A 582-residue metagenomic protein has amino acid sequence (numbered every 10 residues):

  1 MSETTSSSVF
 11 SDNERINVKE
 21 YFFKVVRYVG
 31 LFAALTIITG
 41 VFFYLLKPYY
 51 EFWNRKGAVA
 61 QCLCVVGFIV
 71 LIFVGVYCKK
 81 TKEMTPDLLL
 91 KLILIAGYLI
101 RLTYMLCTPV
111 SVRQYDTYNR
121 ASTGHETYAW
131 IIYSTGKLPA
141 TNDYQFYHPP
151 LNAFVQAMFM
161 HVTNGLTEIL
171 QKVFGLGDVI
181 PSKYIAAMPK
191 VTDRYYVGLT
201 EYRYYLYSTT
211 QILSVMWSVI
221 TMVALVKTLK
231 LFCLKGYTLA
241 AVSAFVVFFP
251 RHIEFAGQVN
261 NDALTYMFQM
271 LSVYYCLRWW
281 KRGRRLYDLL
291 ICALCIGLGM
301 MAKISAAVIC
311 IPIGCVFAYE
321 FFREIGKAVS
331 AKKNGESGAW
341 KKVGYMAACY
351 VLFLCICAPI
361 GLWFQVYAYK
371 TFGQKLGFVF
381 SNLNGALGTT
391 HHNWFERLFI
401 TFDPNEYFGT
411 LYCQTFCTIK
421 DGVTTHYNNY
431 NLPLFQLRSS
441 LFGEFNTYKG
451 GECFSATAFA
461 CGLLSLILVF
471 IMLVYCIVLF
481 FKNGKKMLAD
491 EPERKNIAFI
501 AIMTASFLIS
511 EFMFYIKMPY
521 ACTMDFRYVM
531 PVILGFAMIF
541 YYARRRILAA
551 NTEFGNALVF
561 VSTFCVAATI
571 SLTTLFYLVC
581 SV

Functional and structural regions predicted by a protein language model:
M1-C107, T210, F321-F322, G335-I356 (+3 more regions): Start-transfer (signal-anchor) and selected internal transmembrane alpha helices of multi-pass inner/ER membrane
W53-V65, E201-S218, T418-A505, I533: Membrane-interface anchor segments at the N-terminal boundary of transmembrane helices in multi-pass membrane enzymes
G97-Y98, V242-V247, I296, M300: Short helix- or helix-capping micro-motifs that position conserved polar/aromatic residues at function-defining sites
S111-I212, A386-C453: Interfacial juxtamembrane loops and adjacent helix segments that form the catalytic/substrate-binding surfaces
I169, S182-Y204, I220, L225-F248: Transmembrane-helix signature of polytopic, membrane-embedded enzymes that assemble or transfer cell-envelope glycans
I220-K227, L264-R282, L294-I296, G535-I539: Specific aromatic-rich, kink-prone transmembrane helix
K230-C233, S272-D288, G299, F321-E324: Membrane-interface transmembrane helices that cradle and orient dolichyl/undecaprenyl
D288-I304, I309-C310: Membrane-interface alpha helices of multi-pass inner-membrane proteins
